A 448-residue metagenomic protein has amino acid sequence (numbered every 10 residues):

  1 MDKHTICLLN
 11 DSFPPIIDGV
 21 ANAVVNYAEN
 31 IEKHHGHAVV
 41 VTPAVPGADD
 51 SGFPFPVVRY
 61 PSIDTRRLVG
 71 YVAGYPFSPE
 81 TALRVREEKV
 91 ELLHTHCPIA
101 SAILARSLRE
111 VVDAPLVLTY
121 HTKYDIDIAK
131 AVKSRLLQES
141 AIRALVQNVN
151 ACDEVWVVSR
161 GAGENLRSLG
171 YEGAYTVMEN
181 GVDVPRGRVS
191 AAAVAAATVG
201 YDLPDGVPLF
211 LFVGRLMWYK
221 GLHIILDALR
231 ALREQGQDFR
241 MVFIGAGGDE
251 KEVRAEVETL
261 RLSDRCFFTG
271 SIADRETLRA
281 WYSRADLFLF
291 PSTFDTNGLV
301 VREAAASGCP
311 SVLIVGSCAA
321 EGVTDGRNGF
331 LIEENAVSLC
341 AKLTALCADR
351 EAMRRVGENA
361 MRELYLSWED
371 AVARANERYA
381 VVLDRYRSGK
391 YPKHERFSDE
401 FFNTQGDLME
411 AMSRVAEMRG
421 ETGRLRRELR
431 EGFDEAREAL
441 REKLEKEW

Functional and structural regions predicted by a protein language model:
N22, P208-A231, Q237, M241 (+1 more regions): A conserved mid-protein helix/loop that constitutes part of the nucleotide-sugar donor-binding site
A44, G161, G181: Carbohydrate-associated surface elements
V149, S271, R279-A285: Short alpha-helical donor nucleotide-sugar binding micro-motif in glycosyltransferases
R254-I272: Nucleotide-activated donor-binding/catalytic signature segment of Leloir-type glycosyltransferases, i.e., the conserved
R265, A352-L366, D370, E377: A short, well-ordered alpha-helix in the C-terminal region of glycosyltransferases
T293: Aromatic "clamp/platform" in nucleotide-sugar-dependent glycosyltransferases that forms part of the donor/acceptor
P310-I314: Short hydrophobic beta-strand element within catalytic cores of glycosyltransferases and related nucleotide-activated
D325-G326, F330-A336, A345-R350: Conserved acidic donor-binding segment of nucleotide-sugar-dependent glycosyltransferases
